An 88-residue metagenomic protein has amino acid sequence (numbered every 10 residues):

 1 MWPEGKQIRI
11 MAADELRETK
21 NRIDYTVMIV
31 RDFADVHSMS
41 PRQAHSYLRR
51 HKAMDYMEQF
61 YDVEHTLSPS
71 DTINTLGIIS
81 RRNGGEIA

Functional and structural regions predicted by a protein language model:
W2-E4, A13-R17, H45-L48: Short hydrophobic/aromatic-rich motifs at helix boundaries and adjacent loops
W2-I8, Y61-A88: Long, compositionally biased
I10-P41: N-terminal acidic leader/helix
Y25, Q43, D71-T75: Residue-level detector of well-ordered alpha-helical segments, enriched for hydrophobic/aromatic packing positions
T26-I29, D55-M57, I78-I79: N-terminal, charged low-complexity regulatory/assembly segments
A34-L67: Amphipathic, hydrophobic secondary-structure cores in small proteins
